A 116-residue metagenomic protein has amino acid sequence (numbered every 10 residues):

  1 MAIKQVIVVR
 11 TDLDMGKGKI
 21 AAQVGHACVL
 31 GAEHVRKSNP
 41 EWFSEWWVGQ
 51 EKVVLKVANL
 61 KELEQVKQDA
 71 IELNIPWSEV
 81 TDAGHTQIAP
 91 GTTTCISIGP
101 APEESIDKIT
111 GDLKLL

Functional and structural regions predicted by a protein language model:
M1-Q5, Q68-E72: Acidic-glycine-rich active-site phosphate/pyrophosphate-binding loop
A2-S38: Glycine- and Gly-Pro-enriched alpha-helical subdomains that act as flexible, kink-prone "lid/hinge" or packing modules
I7-V8, V48-A58, E72-L116: Short basic, glycine-rich beta-strand/loop surfaces that mediate nucleic-acid
G18-I20, V66, P90: Short, well-ordered secondary-structure micro-motifs
G25, E33-K61: Compact, glycine-rich, soluble single-domain proteins
K61-K67: Short amphipathic alpha-helices within nucleic acid-binding modules
